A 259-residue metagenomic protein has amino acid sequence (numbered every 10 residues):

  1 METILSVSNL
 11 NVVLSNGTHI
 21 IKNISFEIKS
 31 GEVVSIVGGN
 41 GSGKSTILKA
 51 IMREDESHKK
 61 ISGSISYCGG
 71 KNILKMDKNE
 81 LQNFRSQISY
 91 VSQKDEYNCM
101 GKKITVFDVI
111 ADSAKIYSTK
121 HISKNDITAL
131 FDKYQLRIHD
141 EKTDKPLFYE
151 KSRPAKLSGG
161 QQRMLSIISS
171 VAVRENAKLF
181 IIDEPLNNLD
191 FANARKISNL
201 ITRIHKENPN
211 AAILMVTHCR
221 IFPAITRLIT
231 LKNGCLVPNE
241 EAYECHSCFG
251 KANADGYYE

Functional and structural regions predicted by a protein language model:
L5, I21-N23: Conserved structural motif at the start of ABC-family nucleotide-binding domains
V37-G39: The feature captures the beta-strand-to-loop junction immediately N-terminal to the Walker
M52-R53: Helix-to-loop junction immediately C-terminal to a conserved catalytic motif
S64-N83: ABC ATPase NBD Q-loop/coupling interface
K94, M100-T119, D126: Q-loop/switch helix immediately C-terminal to the Walker
F148, S152-L157: Conserved ABC ATPase signature
R153, I181-P185: Walker B catalytic motif
D183, L189-D190, A194: ABC-family nucleotide-binding domains
